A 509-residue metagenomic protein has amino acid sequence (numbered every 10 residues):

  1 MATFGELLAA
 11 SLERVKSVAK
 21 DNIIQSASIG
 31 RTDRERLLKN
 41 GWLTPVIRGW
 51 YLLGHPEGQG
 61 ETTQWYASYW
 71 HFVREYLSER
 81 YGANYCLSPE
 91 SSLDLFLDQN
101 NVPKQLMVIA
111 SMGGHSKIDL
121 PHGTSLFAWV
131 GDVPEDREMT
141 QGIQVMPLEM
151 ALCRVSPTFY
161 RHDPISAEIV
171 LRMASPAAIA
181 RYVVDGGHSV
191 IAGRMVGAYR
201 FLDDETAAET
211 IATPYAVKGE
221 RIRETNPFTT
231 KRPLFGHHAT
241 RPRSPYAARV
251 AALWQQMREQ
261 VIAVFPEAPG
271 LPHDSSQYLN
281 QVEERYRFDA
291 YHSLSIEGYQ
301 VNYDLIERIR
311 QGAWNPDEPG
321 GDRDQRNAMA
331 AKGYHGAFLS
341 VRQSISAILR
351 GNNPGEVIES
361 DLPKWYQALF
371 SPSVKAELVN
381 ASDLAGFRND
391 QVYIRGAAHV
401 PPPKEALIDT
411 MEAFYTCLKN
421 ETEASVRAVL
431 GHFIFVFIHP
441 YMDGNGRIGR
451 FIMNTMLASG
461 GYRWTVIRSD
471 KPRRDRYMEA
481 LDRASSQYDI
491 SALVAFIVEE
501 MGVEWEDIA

Functional and structural regions predicted by a protein language model:
M1-A27, R31, L38-V46, G58-A509: FIC/Doc superfamily catalytic core
G49-H55: Minor-groove-contacting beta-hairpin "wing" of winged helix-turn-helix DNA-binding domains
